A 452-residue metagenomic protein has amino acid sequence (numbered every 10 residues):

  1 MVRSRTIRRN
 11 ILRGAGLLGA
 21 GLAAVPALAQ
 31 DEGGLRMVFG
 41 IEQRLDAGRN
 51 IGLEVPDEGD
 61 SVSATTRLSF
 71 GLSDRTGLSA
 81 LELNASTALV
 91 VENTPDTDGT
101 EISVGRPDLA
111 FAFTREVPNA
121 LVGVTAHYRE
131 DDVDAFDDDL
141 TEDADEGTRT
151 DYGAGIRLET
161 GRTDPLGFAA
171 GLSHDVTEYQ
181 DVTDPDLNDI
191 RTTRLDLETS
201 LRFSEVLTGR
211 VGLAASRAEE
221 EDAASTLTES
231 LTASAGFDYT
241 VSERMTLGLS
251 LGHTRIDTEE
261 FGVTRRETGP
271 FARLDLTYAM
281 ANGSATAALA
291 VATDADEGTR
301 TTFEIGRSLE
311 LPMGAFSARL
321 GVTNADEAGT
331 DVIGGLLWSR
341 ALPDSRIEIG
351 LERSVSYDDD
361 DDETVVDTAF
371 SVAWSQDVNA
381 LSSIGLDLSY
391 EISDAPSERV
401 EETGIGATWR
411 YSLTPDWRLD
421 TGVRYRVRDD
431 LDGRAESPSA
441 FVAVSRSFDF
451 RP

Functional and structural regions predicted by a protein language model:
M1-G34, V206-T208, D449-P452: Cleavable N-terminal export/targeting peptides
A29-P452: Gram-negative and organellar
